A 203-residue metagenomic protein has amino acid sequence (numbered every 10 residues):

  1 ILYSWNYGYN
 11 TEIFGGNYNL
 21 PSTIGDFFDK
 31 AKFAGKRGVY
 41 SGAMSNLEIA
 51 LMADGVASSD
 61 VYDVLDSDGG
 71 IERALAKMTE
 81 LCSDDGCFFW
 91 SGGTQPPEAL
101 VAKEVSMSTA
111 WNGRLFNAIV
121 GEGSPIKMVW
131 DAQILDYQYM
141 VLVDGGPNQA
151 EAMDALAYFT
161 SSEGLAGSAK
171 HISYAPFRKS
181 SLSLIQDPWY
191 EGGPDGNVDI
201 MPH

Functional and structural regions predicted by a protein language model:
I1-A99: Extracytoplasmic ligand-binding site segments that recognize negatively charged/polar headgroups
W5-Y7, I13-G15, A43-L47, G113-F116 (+3 more regions): Solvent-exposed loop/turn segments at secondary-structure junctions within structured extracellular/periplasmic domains
F33-R37, S83-G86, K103-S106, G123-I126 (+1 more regions): Loop/turn elements at helix/coil->beta-strand transitions in domains of secreted/extracellular proteins
S41, N112, I172: Short secondary-structure boundary segments
I71-L81, G121-D144, Y190-E191: Periplasmic-binding protein-like
P96-A99, L115, A152, L165: Short, hydrophobic alpha-helical packing/hinge segments within bilobed ligand-binding/sensory domains
S108-P125: A ligand-binding cleft/hinge motif common to bilobed small-molecule-binding domains
I134, Q138, V143-H203: Mature extracytoplasmic/periplasmic domains
